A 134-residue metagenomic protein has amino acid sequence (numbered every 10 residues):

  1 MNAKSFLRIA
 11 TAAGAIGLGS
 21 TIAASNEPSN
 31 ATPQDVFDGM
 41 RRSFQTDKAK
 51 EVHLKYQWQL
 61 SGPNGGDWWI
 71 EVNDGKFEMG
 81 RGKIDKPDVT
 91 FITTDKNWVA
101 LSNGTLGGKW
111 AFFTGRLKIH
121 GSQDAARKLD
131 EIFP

Functional and structural regions predicted by a protein language model:
M1-T11: Bacterial N-terminal signal peptides that target proteins for export
A15-P134: Feature captures hydrophobic
